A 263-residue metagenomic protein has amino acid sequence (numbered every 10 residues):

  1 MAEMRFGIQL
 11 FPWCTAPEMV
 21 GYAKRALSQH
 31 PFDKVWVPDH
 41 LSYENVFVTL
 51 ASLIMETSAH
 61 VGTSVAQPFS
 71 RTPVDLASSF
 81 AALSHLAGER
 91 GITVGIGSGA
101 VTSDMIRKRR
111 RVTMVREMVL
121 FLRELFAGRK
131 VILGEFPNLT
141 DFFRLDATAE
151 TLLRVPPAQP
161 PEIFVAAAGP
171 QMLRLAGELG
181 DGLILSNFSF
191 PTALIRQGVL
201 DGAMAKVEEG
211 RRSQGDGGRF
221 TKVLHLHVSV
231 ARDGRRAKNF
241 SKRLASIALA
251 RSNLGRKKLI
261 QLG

Functional and structural regions predicted by a protein language model:
M1-T63, P161: N-terminal beta1-alpha1-beta2 module of alpha/beta enzyme domains
M4-P17, V65-P73, P157-A168, V228-A231: Active-site mouth loops of central-metabolism enzymes
F6-L10, D33-V37, V61-S64, I92-I96 (+3 more regions): Hydrophobic faces of well-ordered beta-strands that scaffold small-molecule active sites in alpha/beta enzyme cores
C14-A26, S79, A166-L175: Short, acidic/polar
K24-S28, L50-S58, F80-I92, G177-E178 (+1 more regions): Acidic (Asp/Glu)-rich catalytic clusters
Y43-S52, S189-K206, G210: Active-site-adjacent beta->alpha loops and helix N-cap segments on the catalytic face of soluble alpha/beta enzymes
F69-A82, R109: Glycine-rich anion/phosphate-binding loops
K108-L153, G198-G263: An alpha-helical appendage that flanks or caps ligand/catalytic pockets
